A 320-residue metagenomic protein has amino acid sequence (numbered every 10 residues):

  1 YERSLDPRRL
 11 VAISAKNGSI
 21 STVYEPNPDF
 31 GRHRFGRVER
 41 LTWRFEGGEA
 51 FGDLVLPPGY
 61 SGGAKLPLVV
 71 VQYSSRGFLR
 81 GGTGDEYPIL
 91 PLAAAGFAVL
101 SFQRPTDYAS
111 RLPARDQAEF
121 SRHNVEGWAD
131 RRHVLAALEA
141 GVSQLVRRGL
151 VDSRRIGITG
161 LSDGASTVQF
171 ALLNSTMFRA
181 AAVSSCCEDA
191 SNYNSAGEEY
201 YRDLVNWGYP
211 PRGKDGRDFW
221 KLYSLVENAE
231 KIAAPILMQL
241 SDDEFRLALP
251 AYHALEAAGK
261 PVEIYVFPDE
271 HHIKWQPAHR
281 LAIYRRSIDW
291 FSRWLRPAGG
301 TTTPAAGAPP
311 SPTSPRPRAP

Functional and structural regions predicted by a protein language model:
Y1-V11, R80-G81, Y108: A flexible loop/linker signature enriched in serine peptidases of the S9 family
E2, A15, S74, L161 (+1 more regions): Flexible loop residues that form catalytic and substrate-binding hotspots at small-molecule/glycan-binding clefts
L5-Y24: Beta-propeller blade-edge and WD-like acidic-aromatic loop motif
V11-I13, D53-V55, H253, Y265: Conserved hydrophobic/aromatic positions in well-ordered beta-strands
I13-A15, D29-R34, Y209-R212: Short, conserved catalytic or adaptor-binding loops enriched in Gly and charged residues
A15, E86-Y87, Y252-A254: Short, solvent-exposed amphipathic alpha-helical segments in soluble enzyme and RNA/protein-processing domains
G18, Y24-R148, D152-R154, L161: Cap/lid segment of the alpha/beta-hydrolase catalytic domain
F102-P320: Active-site-proximal cap/loop segments of hydrolase catalytic domains
